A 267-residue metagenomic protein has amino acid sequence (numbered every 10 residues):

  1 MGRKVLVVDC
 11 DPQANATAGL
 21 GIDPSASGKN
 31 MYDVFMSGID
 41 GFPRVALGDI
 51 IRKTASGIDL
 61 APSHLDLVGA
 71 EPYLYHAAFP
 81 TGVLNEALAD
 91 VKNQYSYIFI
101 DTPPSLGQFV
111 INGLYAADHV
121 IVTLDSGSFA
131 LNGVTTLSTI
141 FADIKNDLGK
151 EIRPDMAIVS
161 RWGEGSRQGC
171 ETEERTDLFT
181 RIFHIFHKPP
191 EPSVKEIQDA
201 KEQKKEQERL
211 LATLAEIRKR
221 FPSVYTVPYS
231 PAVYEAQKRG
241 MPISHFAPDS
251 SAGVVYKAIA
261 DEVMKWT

Functional and structural regions predicted by a protein language model:
M1-T267: P-loop NTP-binding core
